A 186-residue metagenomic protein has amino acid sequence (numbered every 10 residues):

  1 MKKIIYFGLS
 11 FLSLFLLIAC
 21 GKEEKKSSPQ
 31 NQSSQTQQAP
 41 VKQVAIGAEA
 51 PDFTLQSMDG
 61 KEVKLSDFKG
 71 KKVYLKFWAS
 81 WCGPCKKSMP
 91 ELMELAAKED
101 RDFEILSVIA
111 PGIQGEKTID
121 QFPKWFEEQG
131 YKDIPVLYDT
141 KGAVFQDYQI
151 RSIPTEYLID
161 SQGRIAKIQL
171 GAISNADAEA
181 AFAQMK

Functional and structural regions predicted by a protein language model:
M1-A50, K186: N-terminal targeting signals for export/organelle localization
N31, L158-K186: Thiol-/selenol-based redox modules, centered on thioredoxin-like and closely related oxidoreductase domains
V44-G47, D52-V73, A97: A short beta-strand-turn-helix
V63-K86, L106: Short active-site neighborhood of thiol/selenol oxidoreductases, capturing the structured segment around
K71-K72, K87-A110, E127, N175 (+1 more regions): Conserved helix-turn-beta segment immediately C-terminal to the redox Cys motif in thioredoxin-like folds
A79-P84, P111-Q114, G142-V144, R151 (+1 more regions): Solvent-exposed loop/turn segments at secondary-structure junctions within structured extracellular/periplasmic domains
F103-K117, D133-K141: Thiol-based oxidoreductase modules, predominantly thioredoxin-like and allied folds used for disulfide exchange
Q121-Q162: Short, internal strand/loop/helix patches that form the active-site neighborhood or redox-interaction surface
